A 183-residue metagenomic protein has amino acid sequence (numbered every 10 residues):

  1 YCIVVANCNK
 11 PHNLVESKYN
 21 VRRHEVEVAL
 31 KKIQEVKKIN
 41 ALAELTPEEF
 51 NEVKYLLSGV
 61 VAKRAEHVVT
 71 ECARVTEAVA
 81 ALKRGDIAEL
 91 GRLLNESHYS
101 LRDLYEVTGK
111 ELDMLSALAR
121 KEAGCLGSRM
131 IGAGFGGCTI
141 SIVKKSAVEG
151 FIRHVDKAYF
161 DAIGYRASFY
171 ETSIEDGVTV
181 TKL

Functional and structural regions predicted by a protein language model:
Y1-G127, I142-L183: C-terminal nucleotide
G136-I142: Short beta-strand->loop micro-motif that forms the acidic, two-metal-ion catalytic signature in nucleotide-processing
